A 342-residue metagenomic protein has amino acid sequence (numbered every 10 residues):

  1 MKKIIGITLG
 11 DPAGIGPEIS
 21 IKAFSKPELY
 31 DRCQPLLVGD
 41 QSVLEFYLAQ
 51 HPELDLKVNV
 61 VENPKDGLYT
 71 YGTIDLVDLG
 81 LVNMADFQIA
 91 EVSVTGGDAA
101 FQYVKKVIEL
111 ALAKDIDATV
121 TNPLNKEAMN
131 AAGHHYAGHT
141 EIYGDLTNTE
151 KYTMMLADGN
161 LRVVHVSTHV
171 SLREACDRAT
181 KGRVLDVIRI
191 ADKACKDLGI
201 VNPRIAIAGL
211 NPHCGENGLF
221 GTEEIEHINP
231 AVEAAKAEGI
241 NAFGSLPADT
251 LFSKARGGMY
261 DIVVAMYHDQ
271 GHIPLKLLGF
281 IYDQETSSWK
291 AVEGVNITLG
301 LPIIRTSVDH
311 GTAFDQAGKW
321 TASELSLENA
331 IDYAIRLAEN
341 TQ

Functional and structural regions predicted by a protein language model:
M1-H139, V184-A206, L210-M266, Q270-V295 (+1 more regions): Contiguous, glycine/small-aliphatic-enriched amphipathic segments in soluble metabolic enzymes
L68-Y71, M155-N160, T298-L299: Short glycine/proline-enriched loop/turn "hinge" motifs that connect secondary-structure elements and lie
N122, M129-A131, H135, D158 (+2 more regions): Helix-enriched interaction subdomains in cytosolic or periplasmic regions, typified by TIR/SEFIR signaling/NADase cores
A137-V163, T168-S171: Flexible loop/hinge segments that line or gate small-molecule binding clefts
E141-E150, L172-A194: Active-site glycine-rich loop that binds ribose-phosphate moieties when present
